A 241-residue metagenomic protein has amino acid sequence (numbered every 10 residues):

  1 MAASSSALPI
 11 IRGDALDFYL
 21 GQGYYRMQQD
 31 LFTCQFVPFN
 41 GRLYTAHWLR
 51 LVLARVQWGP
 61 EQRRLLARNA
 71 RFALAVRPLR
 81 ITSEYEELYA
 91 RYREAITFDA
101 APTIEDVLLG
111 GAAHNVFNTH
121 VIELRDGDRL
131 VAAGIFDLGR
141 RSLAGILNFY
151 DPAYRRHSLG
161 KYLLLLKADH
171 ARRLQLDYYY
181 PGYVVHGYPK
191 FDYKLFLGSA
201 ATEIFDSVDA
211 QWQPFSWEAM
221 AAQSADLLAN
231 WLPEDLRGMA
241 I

Functional and structural regions predicted by a protein language model:
M1-R71, P181-I241: Terminal substrate-recognition subdomain of acyl/acetyltransferases
A2-G21, D106-G110, V116-H120, L130-T202: Acyl-donor binding region in acyl/amide transferases
L20-Y25, A46-H47, Y92-T97, N115-F117 (+1 more regions): N-terminal start-of-chain detector that recognizes signal peptides and the immediate post-cleavage beginning
Q28, F98, R172-R173, E203: A generic secondary-structure boundary signal that marks alpha-helix termini
D30-F39, A54-R156: A conserved beta-strand-loop-helix scaffold within acyl/acetyltransferase catalytic domains
S83-Y89, S158, W231-I241: A short, terminal or domain-edge coil/loop segment
A101-I104, V116, L163-L165, A171-L176 (+3 more regions): Short, surface-exposed, polar/charged, turn-prone segments marking secondary-structure boundaries
